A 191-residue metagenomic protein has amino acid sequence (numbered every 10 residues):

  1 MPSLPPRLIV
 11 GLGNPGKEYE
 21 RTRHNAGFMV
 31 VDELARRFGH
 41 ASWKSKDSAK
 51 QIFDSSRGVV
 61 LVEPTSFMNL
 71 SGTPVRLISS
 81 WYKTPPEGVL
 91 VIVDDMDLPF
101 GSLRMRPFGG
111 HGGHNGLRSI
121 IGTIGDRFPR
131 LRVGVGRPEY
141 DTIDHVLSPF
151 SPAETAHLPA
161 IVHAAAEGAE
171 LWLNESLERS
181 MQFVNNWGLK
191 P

Functional and structural regions predicted by a protein language model:
M1-F108, L117-L131, G136-T142, T155-H163 (+1 more regions): Nucleotide and nucleotide-moiety/phosphate-recognizing core
H111: Conserved TIR/SEFIR loop-to-helix hotspot centered on a Trp-containing motif with a nearby acidic residue
